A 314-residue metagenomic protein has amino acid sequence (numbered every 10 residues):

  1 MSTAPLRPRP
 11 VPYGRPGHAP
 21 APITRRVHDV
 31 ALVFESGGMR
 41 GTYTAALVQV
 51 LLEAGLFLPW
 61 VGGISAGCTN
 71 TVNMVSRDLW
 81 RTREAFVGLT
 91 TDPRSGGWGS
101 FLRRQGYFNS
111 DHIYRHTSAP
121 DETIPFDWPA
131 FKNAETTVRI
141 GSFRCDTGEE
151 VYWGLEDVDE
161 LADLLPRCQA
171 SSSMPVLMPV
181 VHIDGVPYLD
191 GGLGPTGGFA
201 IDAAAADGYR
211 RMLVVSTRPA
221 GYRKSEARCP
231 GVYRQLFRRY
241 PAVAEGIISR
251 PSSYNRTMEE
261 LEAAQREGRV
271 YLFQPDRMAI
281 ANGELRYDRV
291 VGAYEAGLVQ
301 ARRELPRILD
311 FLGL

Functional and structural regions predicted by a protein language model:
M1-I64, V72-L314: Patatin-like phospholipase
